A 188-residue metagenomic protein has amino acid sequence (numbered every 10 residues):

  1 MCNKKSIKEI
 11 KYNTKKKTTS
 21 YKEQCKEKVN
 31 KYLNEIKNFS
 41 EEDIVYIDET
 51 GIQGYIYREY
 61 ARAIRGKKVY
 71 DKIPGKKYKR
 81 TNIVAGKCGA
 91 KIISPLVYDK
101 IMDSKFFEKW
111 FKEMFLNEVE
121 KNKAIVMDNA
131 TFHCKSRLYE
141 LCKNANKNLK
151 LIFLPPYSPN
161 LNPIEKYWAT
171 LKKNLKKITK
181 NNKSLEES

Functional and structural regions predicted by a protein language model:
M1-S188: Short functional hotspots at interaction and active-site rims
